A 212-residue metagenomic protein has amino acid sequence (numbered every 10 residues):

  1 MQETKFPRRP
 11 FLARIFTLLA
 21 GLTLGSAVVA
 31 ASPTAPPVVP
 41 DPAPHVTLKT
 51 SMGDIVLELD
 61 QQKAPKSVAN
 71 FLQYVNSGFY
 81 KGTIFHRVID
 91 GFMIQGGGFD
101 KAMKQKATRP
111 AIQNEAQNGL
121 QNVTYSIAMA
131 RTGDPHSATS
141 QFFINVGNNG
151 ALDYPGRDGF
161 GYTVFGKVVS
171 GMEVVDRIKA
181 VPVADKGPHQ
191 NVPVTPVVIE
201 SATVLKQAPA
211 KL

Functional and structural regions predicted by a protein language model:
Q2-L19, T23-L212: Cyclophilin-like peptidyl-prolyl cis-trans isomerases
